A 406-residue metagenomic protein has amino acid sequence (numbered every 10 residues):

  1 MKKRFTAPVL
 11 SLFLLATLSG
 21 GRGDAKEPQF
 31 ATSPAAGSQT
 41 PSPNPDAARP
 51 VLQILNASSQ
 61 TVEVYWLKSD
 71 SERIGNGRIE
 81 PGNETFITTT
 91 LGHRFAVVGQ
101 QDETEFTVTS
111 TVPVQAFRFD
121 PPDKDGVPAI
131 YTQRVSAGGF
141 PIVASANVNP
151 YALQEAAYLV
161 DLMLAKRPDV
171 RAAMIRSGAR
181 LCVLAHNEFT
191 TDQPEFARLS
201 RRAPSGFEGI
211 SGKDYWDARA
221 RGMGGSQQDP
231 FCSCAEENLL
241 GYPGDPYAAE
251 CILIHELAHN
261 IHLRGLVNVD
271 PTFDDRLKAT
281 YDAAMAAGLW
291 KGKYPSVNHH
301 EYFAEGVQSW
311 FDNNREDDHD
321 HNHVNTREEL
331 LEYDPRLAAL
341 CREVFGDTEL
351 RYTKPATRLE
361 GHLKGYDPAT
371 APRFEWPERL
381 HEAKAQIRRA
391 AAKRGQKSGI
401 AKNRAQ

Functional and structural regions predicted by a protein language model:
M1-V9: Bacterial N-terminal signal peptides that target proteins for export
P8-T17: Bacterial N-terminal signal peptides
E27-A35, Q100-K124: Structured interaction patches on ligand/partner-binding surfaces of diverse proteins
P43, L52-S58: Asparagine-centered strand-capping/turn motif at beta-strand->loop junctions
G82, L91-Q101: A short, solvent-exposed beta-strand micro-motif common in secreted/extracellular proteins
G126-D282, D320-H323: Acidic/His-rich structured neighborhood in mature extracellular/periplasmic domains
L263-E316: Post-HExxH zinc-binding segment in Zn-dependent metallohydrolases
V307-Q406: Pan-zinc metallopeptidase signature
